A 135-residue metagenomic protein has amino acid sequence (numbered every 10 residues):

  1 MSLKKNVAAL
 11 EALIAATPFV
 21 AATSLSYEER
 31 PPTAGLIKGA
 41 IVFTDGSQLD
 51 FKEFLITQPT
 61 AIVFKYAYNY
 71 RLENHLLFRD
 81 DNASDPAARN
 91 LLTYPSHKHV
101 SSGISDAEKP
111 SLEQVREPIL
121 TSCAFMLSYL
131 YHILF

Functional and structural regions predicted by a protein language model:
M1-L55, A61: Negatively charged, low-complexity tracts enriched in Asp/Glu with abundant Ser/Thr
I14, I37, I41, L49-F51 (+6 more regions): Generic hydrophobic secondary-structure signal
P18, P31-P32, P86, P95 (+2 more regions): Proline-rich intrinsically disordered, low-complexity coils
T23, I62-Y66, N90, F125-L127: A general marker of short, structured functional hotspots
T57-Q58, P86: Short, surface-exposed beta-strand-loop junctions and turns on beta-sheet-rich folds
F64-L112: An exposed acidic His-Trp-rich patch
S102-F135: Well-ordered alpha/beta subsegment
